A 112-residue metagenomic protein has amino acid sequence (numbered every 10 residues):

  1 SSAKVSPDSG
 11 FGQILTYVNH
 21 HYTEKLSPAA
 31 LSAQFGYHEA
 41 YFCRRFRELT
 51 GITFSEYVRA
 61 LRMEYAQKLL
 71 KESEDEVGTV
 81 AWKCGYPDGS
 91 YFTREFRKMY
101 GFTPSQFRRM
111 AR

Functional and structural regions predicted by a protein language model:
S1-G10, Y37, Y41: An amphipathic alpha-helical interaction segment
L15-T16, H20, K25-A29, E48-T93 (+1 more regions): Terminal helix-turn-helix DNA-binding modules in bacterial transcription factors
L31-Y37: Helix-turn-helix
E39-A40, R44, D88-S90: The DNA-contacting recognition helix of HTH DNA-binding domains and analogous helical DNA-recognition elements
